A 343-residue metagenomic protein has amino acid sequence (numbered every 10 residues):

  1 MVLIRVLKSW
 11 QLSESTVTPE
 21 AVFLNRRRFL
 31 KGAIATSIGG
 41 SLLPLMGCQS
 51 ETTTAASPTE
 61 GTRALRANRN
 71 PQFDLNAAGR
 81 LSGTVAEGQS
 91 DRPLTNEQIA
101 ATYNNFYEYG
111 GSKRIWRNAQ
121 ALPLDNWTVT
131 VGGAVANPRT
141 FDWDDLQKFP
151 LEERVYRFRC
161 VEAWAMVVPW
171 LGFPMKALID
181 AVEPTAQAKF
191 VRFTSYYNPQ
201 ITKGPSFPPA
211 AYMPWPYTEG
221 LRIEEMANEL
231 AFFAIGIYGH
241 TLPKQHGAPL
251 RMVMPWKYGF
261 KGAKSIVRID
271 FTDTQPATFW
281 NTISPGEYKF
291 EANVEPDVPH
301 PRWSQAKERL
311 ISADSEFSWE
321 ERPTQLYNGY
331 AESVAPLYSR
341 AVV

Functional and structural regions predicted by a protein language model:
M1-R28, A35-L42, E51: N-terminal secretory signal peptides
M1-V2, L7, A33, S37-S41 (+4 more regions): N-terminal functional modules and adjacent low-complexity/disordered segments of proteins
T18-L24, P44-I99: C-terminal segment of N-terminal export signals and the immediately downstream linker at the start of the mature
F23, T36-S37, S50, T59 (+2 more regions): Short, structured coil/loop segments at alpha-helix boundaries
F29, S57-P58, K203-F207: Short alpha-helix boundary/capping motifs
L42-L45, S112-R114: Short helix-capping/linker segments at secondary-structure and domain boundaries
R69-V343: Structured, non-membrane catalytic/scaffold regions adjacent to prosthetic-group chemistry
